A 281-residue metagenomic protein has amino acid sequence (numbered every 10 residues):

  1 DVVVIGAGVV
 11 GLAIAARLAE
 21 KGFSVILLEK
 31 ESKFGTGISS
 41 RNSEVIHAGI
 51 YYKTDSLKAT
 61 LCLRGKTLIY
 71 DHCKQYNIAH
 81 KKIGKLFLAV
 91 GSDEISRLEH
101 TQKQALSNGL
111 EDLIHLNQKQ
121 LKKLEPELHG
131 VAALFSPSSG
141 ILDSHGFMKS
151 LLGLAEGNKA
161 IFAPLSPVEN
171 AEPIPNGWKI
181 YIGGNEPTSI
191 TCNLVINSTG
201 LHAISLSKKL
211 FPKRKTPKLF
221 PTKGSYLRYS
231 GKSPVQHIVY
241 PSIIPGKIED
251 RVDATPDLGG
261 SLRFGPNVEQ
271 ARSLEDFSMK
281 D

Functional and structural regions predicted by a protein language model:
D1-L27: N-terminal Rossmann-like FAD-binding beta1-loop-alpha1 element of flavoenzymes
A7, V90, T199-G200: Glycine-rich, N-terminal phosphate-binding loop of Rossmann-like dinucleotide-binding domains
V10, K33, H202: Conserved Rossmann-like nucleotide-cofactor binding loop
A16-R17, I46, I78-H80, S189-I190 (+2 more regions): Active-site substrate-recognition segment that forms the wall of the catalytic cavity or substrate channel
E20-S40: Glycine-rich FAD pyrophosphate-binding loop
E44-Q120, L124, G130: Dinucleotide-binding Rossmann-like beta1-alpha1 core, especially the glycine-rich loop that anchors the ADP
T54-R64, L88-R97, F135-G153, S278-D281: Short beta-strand to alpha-helix junction loop
L134-N193: Helical element adjacent to the flavin cofactor pocket in flavoenzyme catalytic cores
